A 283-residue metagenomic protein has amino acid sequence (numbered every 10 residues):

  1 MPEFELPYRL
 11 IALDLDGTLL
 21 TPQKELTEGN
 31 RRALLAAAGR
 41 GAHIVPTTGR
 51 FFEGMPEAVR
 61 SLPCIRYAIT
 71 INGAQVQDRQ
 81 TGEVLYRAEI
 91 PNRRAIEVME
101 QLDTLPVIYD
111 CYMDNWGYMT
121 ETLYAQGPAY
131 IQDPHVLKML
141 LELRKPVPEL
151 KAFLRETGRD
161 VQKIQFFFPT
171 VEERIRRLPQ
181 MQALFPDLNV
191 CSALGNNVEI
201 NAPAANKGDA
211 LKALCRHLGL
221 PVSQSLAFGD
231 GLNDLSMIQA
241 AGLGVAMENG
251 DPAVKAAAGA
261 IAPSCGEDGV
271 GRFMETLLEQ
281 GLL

Functional and structural regions predicted by a protein language model:
M1-L13, R32, G39: Non-catalytic pre-domain segments flanking phosphatase-related domains
P2-L10, L26-T27, A183, V198-L283: Mg2+-dependent phosphoryl-transfer enzymes with acidic/Ser/Thr/Gly-rich catalytic loops
P7-P22, V98: Asp-based phosphoryl-transfer active-site loop
K24-R40, R87-R94, P146-K151, A202-R216 (+1 more regions): Short, acidic loop-to-helix structural element flanking the phosphoryl-transfer center in phosphate-processing enzymes
E28-D133: Active-site phosphate-binding/coordination module
S61-C64, I71-N72, Q80, L184-P186 (+2 more regions): Short, structured coil segments at secondary-structure junctions
Q101, L105-V107, Y112-F228: Conserved acidic, metal-coordinating active-site core of Asp-based, Mg2+-dependent phosphoryl-transfer enzymes
